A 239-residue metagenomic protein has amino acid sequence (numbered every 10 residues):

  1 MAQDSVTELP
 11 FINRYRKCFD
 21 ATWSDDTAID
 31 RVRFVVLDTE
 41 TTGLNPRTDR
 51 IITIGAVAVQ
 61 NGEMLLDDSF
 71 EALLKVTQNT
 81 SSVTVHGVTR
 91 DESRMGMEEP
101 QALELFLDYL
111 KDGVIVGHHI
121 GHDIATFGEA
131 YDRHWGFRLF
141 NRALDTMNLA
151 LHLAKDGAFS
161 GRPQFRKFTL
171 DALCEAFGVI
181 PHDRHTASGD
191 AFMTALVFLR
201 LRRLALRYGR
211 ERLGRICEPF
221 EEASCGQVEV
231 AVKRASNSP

Functional and structural regions predicted by a protein language model:
Q3-D4, E8-A143, K155, K167-P181 (+3 more regions): Conserved non-catalytic scaffold segment of RNase H-like nuclease domains
V114-I115, P163, R200-Y208: Short, structured secondary-structure boundary patches
G128, A195-R202: Short, amphipathic alpha-helical segments that act as regulatory/interfacial helices in nucleotide-processing proteins
L144-P163: Short alpha-helix plus adjacent loop in nuclease-associated cores
L149-H152, L173, V197: Generic recognition of well-ordered alpha-helical segments
T186-V197: Acidic, divalent-metal-coordinating active-site segment for phosphoryl/phosphodiester hydrolysis, typified by short
R202-E229: Mixed-charge, glycine-rich, non-catalytic linkers/tails in nucleic-acid processing enzymes
